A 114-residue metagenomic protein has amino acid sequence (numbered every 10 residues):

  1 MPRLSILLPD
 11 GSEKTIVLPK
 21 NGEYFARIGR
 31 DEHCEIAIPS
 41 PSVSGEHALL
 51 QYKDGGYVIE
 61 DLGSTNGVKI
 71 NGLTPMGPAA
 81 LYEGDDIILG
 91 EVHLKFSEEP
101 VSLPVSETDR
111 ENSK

Functional and structural regions predicted by a protein language model:
M1-L7, V92-K114: Regulatory inter-domain linker segments that are low-complexity and enriched for serine/threonine/proline
M1-S42: N-terminal beta-hairpin/loop module of FHA
L8-S12, D54, L73, P100: Solvent-exposed strand-loop boundary residues in beta-sheet-rich modules
T15-V17, A26, P39, K69-G72 (+2 more regions): A short, polar/proline- and glycine-enriched secondary-structure boundary/capping micro-motif
Y24, C34, K53-G55, V92: Beta-strand-connecting loop/turn residues
E46-D86: Forkhead-associated
